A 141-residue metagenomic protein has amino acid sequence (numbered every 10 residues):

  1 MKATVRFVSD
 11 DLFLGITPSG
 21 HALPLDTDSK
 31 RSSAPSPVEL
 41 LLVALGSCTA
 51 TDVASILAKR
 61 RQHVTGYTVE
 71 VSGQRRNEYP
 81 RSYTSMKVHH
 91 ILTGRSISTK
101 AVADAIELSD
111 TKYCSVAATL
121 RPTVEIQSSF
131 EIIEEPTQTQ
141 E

Functional and structural regions predicted by a protein language model:
M1-V43, A54-E141: Extended beta-strand/beta-hairpin segments
C48: Alpha-helical metal-binding/catalytic segments enriched in His/Glu/Asp
